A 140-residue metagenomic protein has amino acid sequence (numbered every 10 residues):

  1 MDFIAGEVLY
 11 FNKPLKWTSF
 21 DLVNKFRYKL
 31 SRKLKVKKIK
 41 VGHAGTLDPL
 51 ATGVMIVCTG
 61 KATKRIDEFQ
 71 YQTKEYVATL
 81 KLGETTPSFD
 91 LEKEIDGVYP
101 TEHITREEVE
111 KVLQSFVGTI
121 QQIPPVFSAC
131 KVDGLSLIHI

Functional and structural regions predicted by a protein language model:
M1-I138: Catalytic/RNA-binding core of pseudouridine synthases
